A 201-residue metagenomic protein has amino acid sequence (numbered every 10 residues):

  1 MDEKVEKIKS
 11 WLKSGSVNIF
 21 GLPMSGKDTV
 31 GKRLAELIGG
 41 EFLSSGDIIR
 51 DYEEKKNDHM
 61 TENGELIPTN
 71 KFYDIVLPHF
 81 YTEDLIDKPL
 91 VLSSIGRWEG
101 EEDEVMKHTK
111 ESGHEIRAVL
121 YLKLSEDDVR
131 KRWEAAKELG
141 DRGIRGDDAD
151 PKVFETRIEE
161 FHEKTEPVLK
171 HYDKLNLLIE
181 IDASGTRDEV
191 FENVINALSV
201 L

Functional and structural regions predicted by a protein language model:
M1-L201: Glycine-rich phosphate-binding loop of ATP-dependent small-molecule kinases
